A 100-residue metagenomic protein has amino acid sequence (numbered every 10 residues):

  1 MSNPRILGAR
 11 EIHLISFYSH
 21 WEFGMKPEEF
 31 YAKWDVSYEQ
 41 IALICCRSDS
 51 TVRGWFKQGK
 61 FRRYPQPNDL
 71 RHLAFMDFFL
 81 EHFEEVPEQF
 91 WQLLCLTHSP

Functional and structural regions predicted by a protein language model:
M1-S19, E88-L94: N-terminal flexible/basic segments that precede or flank functional cores
F17-V36: Short, amphipathic alpha-helical "recognition" segments used to contact nucleic acids or chromatin
E29, L43, G54: DNA-binding alpha-helical recognition surfaces that contact promoter or target DNA
C46-P65: Recognition helix of helix-turn-helix/homeodomain-like DNA-binding domains that insert into the DNA major groove
R62-L80: Short Lys/Arg-enriched helix C-cap and helix-to-coil transition segments that create basic nucleic-acid-contact patches
E81-P100: Helix-turn-helix/homeodomain-like alpha-helical modules used for DNA recognition and transcription-factor dimerization
